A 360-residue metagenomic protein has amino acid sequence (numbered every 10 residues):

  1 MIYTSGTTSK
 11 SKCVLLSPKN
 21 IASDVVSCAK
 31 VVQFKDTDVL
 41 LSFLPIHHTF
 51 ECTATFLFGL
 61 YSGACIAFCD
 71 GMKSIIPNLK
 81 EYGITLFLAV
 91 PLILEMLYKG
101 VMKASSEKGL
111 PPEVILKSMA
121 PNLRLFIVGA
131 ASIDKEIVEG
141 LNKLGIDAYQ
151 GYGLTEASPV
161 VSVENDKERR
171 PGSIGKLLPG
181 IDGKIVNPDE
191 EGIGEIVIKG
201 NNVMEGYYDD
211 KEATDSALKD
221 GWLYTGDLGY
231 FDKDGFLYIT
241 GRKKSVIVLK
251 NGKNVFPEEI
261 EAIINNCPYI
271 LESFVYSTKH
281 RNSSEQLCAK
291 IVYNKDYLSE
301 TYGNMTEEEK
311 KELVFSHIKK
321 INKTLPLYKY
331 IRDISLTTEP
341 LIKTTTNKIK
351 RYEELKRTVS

Functional and structural regions predicted by a protein language model:
M1-V25: Conserved AMP-binding A3 loop
T4-T7, L40, P45, G59 (+5 more regions): Conserved S/T- and glycine-rich ATP-binding loop of Class I adenylate-forming
A22-V39, I46-M119: Conserved AMP-binding/adenylation subdomain of ANL enzymes
T85-A89, Y98-R170: Gly/Ser/Thr-rich phosphate-binding loop
R169, V203-G226, I260-E261: Conserved ANL (AMP-binding/adenylate-forming) active-site segment centered on the GW(Y/F)…HTG consensus within
L177-P179, D189-S216, F236, K253-V255: Conserved ATP/PPi-binding loop(s) of AMP-dependent carboxylate-activating enzymes
G200, G206, L228-L325: AMP-binding/adenylate-forming catalytic core of the ANL superfamily
F274-K279, C288, F315-S360: Conserved C-terminal "lid"/linker of ANL adenylate-forming enzymes
